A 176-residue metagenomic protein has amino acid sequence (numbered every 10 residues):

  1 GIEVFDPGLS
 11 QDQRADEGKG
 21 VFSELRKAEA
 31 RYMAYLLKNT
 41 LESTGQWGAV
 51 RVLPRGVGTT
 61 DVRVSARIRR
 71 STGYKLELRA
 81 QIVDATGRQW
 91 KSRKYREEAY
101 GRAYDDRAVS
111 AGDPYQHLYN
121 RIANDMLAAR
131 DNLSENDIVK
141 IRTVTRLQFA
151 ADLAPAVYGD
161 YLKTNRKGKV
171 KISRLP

Functional and structural regions predicted by a protein language model:
I2, A49-A80: A short, hydrophobic beta-strand-centered structural micro-motif
I2-G58, R88, D125: N-terminal segment of the mature soluble domain
L25-M33, T72, R107-L118: Extracytoplasmic/periplasmic, Sec-exported soluble proteins
V57, T86-R88, R142, R146: Solvent-exposed, non-transmembrane amphipathic alpha-helical segments
A66-D105: Amphipathic beta-strand/beta-sheet edge segments enriched in Tyr/Trp
A99-P176: C-terminal/domain-edge helix-coil "capping" segments
